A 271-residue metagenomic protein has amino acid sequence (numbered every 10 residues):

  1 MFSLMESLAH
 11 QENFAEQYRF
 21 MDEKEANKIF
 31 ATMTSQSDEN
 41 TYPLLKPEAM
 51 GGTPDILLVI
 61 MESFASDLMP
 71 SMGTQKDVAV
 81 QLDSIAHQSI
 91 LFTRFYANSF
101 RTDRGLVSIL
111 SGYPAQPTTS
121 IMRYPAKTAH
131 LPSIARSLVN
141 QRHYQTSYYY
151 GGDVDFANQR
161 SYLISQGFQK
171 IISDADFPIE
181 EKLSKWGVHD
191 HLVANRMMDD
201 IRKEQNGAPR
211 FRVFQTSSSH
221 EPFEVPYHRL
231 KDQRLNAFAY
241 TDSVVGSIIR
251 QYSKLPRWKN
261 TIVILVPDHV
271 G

Functional and structural regions predicted by a protein language model:
M1-G271: Soluble catalytic regions of membrane-associated enzymes that act on cell-envelope and secretory-pathway components
